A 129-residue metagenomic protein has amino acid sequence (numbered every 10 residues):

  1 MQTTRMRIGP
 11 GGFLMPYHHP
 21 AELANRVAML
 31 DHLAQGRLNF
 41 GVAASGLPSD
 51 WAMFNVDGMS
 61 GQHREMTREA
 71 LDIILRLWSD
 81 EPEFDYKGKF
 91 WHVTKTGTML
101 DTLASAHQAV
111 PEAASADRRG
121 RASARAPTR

Functional and structural regions predicted by a protein language model:
M1-R129: Active-site-adjacent structural elements that line small-molecule/cofactor binding pockets in enzymes
